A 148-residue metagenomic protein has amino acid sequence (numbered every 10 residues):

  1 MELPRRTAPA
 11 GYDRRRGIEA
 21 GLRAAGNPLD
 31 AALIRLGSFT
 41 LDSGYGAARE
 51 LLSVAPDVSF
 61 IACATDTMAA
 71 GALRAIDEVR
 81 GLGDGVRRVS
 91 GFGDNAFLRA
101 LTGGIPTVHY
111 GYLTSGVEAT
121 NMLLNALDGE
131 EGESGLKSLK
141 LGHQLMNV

Functional and structural regions predicted by a protein language model:
M1-V148: Bacterial carbohydrate/catabolite-sensing allosteric modules
